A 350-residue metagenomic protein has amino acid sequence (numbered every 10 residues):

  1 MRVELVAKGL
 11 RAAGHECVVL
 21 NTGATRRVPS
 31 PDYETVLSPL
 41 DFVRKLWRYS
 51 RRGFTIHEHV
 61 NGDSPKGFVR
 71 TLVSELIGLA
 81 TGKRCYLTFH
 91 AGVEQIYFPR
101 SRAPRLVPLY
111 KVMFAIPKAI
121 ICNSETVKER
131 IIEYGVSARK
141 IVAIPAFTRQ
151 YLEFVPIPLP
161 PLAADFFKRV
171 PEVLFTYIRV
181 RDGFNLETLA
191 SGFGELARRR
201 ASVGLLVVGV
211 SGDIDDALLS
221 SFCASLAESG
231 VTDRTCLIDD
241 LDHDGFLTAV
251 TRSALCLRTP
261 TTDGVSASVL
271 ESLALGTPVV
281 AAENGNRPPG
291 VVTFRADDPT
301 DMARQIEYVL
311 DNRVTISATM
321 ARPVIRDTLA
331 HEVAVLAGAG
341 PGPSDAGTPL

Functional and structural regions predicted by a protein language model:
N21-T25, G204-S220, D239: Glycosyltransferase donor-sugar binding loop
Y110-K111, A115-I157: Donor nucleotide-sugar binding/catalytic pocket of nucleotide-sugar-dependent glycosyltransferases
P158-F184, A190-F193, L205-L206: Conserved donor-binding/catalytic core segment of Leloir-type glycosyltransferases
L219-L241: Nucleotide-activated donor-binding/catalytic signature segment of Leloir-type glycosyltransferases, i.e., the conserved
T261: Aromatic "clamp/platform" in nucleotide-sugar-dependent glycosyltransferases that forms part of the donor/acceptor
V269, A274-A281: Short hydrophobic beta-strand element within catalytic cores of glycosyltransferases and related nucleotide-activated
E283, P288-Y308: Change "using UDP/GDP/dTDP sugars" to "using nucleotide sugars
D311-G342: A charged, aromatic-enriched C-terminal amphipathic alpha-helix characteristic of glycosyltransferases across folds
